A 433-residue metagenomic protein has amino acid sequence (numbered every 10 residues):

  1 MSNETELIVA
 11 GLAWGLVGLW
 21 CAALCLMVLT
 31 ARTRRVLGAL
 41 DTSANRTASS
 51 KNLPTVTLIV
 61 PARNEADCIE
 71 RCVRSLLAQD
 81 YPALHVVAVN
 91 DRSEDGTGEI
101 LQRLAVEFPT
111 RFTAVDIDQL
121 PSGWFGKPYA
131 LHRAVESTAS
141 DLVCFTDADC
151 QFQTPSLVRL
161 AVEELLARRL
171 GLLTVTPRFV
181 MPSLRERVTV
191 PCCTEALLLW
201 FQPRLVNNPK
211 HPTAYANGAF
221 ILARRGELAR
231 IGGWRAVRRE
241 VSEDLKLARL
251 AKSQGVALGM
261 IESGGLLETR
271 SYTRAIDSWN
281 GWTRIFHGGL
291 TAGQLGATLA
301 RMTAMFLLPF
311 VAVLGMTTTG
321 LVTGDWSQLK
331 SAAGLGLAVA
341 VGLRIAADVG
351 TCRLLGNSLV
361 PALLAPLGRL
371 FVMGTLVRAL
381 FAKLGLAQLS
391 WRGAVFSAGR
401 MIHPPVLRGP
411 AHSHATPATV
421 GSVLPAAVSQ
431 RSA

Functional and structural regions predicted by a protein language model:
M1-S49, P191, P203, V372 (+2 more regions): N-terminal membrane-anchoring/stem segments of glycan-assembly enzymes
W20, T30-V36, E107-E136, S140 (+5 more regions): Long helical/loop segments within the catalytic core of UDP-sugar-dependent glycosyltransferases, especially the large
M27-L84, V89, S93-E94, G98-E107 (+2 more regions): N-terminal signal-anchor transmembrane helix
R92-E94, S122, C150-Q153, F179-V180 (+4 more regions): A short, conserved beta-strand element in the Rossmann-like catalytic core that flanks the donor/metal-binding loop
S140-Q151: Short beta-strand-to-loop acidic/aromatic patch adjacent to the donor-nucleotide binding site
L165-R168, L172-L199, G226-A229, W234-G296 (+2 more regions): Catalytic donor/gating beta->alpha subdomain of glycosyltransferases that bind UDP-sugars
M260, P361-S413: Membrane-proximal soluble regions of multi-pass membrane proteins
A297-L386: Membrane-embedded multi-pass helical conduit in multi-pass membrane proteins, especially envelope-biosynthetic
